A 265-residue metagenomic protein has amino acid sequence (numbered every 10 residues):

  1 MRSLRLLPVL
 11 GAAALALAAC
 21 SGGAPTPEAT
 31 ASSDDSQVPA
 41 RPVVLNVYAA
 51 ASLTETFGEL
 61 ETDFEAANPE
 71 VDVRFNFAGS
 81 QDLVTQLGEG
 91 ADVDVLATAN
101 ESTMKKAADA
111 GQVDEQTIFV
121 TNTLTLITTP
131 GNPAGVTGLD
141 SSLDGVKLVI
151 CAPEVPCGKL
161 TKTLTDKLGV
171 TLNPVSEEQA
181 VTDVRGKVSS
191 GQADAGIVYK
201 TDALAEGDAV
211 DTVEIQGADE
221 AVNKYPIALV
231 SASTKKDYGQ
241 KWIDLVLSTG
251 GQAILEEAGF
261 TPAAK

Functional and structural regions predicted by a protein language model:
M1-A18: Sec-dependent bacterial lipoprotein signal peptides
S3-L4, C20-L53, G58-T62, Q81 (+3 more regions): Exported/periplasmic ABC-transporter solute-binding proteins
L45, V71-V73, L124: Conserved beta-strand core positions
A66-V71, G169-T171: Short helix-capping segments at alpha-helix termini
E70, D92-V93, A193: Short, high-confidence coil segments that cap the C-terminus of an alpha-helix and link into the following beta-strand
Q81-Q112, G135: Pocket-flanking alpha-helical
